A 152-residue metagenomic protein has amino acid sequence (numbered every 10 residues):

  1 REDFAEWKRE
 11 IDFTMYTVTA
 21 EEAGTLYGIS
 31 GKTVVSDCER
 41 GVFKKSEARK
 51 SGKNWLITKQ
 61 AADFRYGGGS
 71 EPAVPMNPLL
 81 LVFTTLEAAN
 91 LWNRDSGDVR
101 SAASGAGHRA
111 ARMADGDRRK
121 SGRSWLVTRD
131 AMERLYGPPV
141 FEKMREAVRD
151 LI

Functional and structural regions predicted by a protein language model:
F4-A5, K59-L86, R123, T128-I152: A short, Lys/Arg-enriched interface patch at domain edges and termini
A5, T14, R49, A73 (+3 more regions): Intrinsically disordered, low-complexity regions of eukaryotic proteins
E6, E21-G24, K32, R49 (+6 more regions): Intrinsic disorder/low-complexity segments
W7-V34, M76-A102: Polyanion-binding surface elements
T17, A23, V34-R40, I57 (+5 more regions): Low-complexity, intrinsically disordered tandem-repeat tracts enriched in small residues
L26, D37, F64-R65, L91 (+2 more regions): Generic alpha-helical secondary-structure signal
G28-L56, N93-W125: Major-groove DNA-recognition helix of helix-turn-helix-type DNA-binding domains
